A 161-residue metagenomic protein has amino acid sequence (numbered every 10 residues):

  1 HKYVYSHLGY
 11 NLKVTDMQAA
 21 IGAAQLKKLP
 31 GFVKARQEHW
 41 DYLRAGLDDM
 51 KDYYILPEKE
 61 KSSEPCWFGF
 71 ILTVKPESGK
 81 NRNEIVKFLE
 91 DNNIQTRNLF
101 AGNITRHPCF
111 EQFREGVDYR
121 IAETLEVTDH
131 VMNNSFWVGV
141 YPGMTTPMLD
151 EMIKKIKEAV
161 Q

Functional and structural regions predicted by a protein language model:
H1-Q161: PLP-dependent aminotransferase class I/II
